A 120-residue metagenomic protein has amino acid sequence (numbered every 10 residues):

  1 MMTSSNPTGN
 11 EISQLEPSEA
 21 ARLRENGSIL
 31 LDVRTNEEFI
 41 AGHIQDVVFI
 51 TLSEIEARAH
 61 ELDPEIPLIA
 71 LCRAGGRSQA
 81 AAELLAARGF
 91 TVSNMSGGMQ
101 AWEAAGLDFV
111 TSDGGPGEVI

Functional and structural regions predicted by a protein language model:
M1-I29, N36-P67, G76-I120: Rhodanese-like catalytic fold shared by cysteine-dependent sulfurtransferases and DSP/PTP-type phosphatases
L71: Short, surface-exposed ligand- or partner-binding patches at beta-edge/loop junctions that are enriched in aromatics
